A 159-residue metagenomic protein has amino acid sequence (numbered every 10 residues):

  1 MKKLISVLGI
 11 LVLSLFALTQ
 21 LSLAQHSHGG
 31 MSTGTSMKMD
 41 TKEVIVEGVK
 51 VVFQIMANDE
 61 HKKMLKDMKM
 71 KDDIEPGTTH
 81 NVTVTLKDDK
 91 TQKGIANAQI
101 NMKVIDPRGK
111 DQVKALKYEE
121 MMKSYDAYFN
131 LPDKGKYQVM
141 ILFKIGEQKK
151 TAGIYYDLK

Functional and structural regions predicted by a protein language model:
M1-L4: Positively charged n-region of N-terminal signal peptides that target proteins for export
L8-T19: Bacterial N-terminal signal peptides
Q20-S27: Signal peptide processing junction and immediate N-terminal pro/mature segment of secreted/exported proteins
S27-N81: Beta-strand-rich domain onsets/edges
T78-K90: Beta-strand-rich structural segments
T85, L116-L142: Short, solvent-exposed, Trp/other aromatic-anchored flexible loops in extracytoplasmic proteins
T91-K103, P107-Q112: Short flexible loop/turn segments that cap and initiate beta-strands
K150-L158: Edge beta-strands of extracellular beta-sandwich domains
